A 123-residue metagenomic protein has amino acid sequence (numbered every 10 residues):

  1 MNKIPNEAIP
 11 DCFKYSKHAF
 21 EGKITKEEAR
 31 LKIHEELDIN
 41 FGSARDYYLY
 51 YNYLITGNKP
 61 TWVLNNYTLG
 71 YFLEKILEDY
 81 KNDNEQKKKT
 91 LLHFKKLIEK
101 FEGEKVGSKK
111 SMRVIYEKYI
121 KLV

Functional and structural regions predicted by a protein language model:
I4-E27: Short, amphipathic alpha-helical "recognition" segments used to contact nucleic acids or chromatin
F20-T25, G42-D46, L64-L69: Helix-boundary capping/turn motifs
K26-E36, Y51: General secondary-structure propensity
K32-D46: Short, basic interhelical loop/turn and adjoining N-cap of the next helix at nucleic-acid- or acidic-partner-contacting
Y48, N52-I55: DNA major-groove recognition helix of helix-turn-helix
T56-E74: Short Lys/Arg-enriched helix C-cap and helix-to-coil transition segments that create basic nucleic-acid-contact patches
T68-Q86: Charged, helical or coil segments that form electrostatic protein-protein
Y80-V123: Helix-turn-helix/homeodomain-like alpha-helical modules used for DNA recognition and transcription-factor dimerization
